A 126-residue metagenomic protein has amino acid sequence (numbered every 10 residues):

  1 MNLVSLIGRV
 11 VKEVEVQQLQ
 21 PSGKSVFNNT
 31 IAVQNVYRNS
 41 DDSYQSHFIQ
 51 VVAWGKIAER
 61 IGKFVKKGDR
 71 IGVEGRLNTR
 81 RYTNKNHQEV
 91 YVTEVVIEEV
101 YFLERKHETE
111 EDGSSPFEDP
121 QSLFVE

Functional and structural regions predicted by a protein language model:
M1, Q17-S22, D42-Y44, H87-Q88 (+1 more regions): Acidic, gly/ser/pro-rich intrinsically disordered tails
L3, N28-T30, H47-Q50, R60 (+2 more regions): Residue-level recognition of specific faces of alpha-helices
V4-Q45, Y91: Core FKBP-type peptidyl-prolyl cis-trans isomerase
S5-K12, I31, K67-N78, I97-V100: OB-fold and OB-like beta-barrel modules that bind single-stranded nucleic acids
E13-E15, Q34-R38, K56, N78-Y82 (+1 more regions): Short coil/turn motifs at secondary-structure junctions
N39-K63: A beta-strand/beta-hairpin structural motif
V51, N84-E104: OB-fold/S1-family single-stranded nucleic acid-binding modules
W54-V90: Beta-rich strand-turn-strand
